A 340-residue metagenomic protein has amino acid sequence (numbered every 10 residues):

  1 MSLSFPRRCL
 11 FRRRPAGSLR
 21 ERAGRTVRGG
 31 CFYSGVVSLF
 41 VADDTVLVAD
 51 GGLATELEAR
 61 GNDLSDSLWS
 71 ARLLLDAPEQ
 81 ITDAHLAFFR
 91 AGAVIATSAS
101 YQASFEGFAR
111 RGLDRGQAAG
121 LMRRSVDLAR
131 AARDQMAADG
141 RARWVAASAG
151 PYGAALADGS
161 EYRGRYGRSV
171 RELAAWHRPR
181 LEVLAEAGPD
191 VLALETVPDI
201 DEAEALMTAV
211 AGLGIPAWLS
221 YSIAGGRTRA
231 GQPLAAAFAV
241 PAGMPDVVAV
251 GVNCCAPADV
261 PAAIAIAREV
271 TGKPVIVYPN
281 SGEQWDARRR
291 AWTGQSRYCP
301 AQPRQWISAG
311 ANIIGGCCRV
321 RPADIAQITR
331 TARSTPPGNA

Functional and structural regions predicted by a protein language model:
S4-R7, A16, D246, P337-G338: Generic low-complexity segments that are intrinsically disordered, proline-rich and/or Lys/Arg-biased
P6-R28: Compositionally biased, low-complexity flexible segments
C31-A340: Domain-level signal for soluble alpha/beta catalytic cores
